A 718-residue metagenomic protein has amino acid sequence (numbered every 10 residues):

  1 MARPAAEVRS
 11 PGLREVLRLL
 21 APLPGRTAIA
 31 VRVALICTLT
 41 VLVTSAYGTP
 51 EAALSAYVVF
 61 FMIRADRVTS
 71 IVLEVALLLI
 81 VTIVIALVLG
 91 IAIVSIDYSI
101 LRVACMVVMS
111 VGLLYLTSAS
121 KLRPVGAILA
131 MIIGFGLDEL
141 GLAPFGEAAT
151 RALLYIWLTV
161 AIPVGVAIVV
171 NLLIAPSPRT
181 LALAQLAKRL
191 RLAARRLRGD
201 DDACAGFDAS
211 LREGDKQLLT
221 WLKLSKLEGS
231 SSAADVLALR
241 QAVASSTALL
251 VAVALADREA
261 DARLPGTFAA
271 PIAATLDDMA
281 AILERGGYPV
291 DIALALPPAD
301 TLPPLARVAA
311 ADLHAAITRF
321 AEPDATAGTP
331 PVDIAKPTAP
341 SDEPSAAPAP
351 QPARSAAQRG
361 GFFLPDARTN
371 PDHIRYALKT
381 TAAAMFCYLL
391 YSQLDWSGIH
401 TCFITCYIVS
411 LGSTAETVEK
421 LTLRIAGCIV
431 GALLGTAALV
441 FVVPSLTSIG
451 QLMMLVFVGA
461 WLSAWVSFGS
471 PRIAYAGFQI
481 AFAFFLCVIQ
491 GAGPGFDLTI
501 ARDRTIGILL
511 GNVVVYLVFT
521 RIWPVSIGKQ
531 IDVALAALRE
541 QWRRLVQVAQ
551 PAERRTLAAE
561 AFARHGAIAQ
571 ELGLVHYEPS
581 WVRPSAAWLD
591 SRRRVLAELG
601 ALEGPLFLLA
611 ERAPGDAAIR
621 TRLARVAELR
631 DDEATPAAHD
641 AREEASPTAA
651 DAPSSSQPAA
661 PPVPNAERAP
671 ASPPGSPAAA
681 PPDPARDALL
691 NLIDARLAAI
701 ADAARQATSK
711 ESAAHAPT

Functional and structural regions predicted by a protein language model:
M1-V31, L42, A46, R67 (+5 more regions): Long, hydrophobic alpha-helical segments that serve as membrane-spanning/inserting helices
A2, A6-E15, V31-I71, L78-L89 (+5 more regions): Pore- and pathway-forming membrane helices of multi-pass small-molecule/ion transporters and channels
L17-A28, S45-G48, T69-L78, V94-I100 (+5 more regions): Short, amphipathic, aromatic/basic-enriched membrane-interface segments that mark the entry/exit of transmembrane
A65-S70, Y98, G229, M279-L283 (+6 more regions): Intrinsic-disorder/low-complexity, polar/charged segments
L87-Y98, L114-S118, L137-F145, V160-N171 (+8 more regions): Alpha-helical membrane-embedding segments and immediately adjacent membrane-interface amphipathic helices
A104, P265-G266, S445: Short, glycine/acidic-rich hinge or "gate" loops at secondary-structure transitions that mediate conformational
L122-G126, L172-Q185, S470, A474 (+2 more regions): Juxtamembrane/interface segments at transmembrane-helix termini
A377-L389, I399-S410, I425-A437, S445-W461 (+5 more regions): Alpha-helical transmembrane segments of multi-pass membrane proteins
